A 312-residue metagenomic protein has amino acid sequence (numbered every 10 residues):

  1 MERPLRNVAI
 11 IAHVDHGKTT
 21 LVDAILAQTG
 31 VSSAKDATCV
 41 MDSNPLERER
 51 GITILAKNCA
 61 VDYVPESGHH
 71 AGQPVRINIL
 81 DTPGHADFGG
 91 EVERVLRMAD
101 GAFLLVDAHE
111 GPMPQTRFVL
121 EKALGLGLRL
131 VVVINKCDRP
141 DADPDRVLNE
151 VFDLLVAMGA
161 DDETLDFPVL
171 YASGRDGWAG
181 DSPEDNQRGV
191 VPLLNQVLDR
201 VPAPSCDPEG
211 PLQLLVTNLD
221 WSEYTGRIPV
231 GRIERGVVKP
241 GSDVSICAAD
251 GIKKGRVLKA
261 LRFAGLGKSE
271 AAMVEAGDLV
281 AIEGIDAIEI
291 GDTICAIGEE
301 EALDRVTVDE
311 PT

Functional and structural regions predicted by a protein language model:
M1-V106, E110, E150, L219-S222 (+1 more regions): P-loop NTPase switch module centered on the Walker A-proximal segment
D15, L21, G51, D81 (+12 more regions): Conserved structural-core and active-site-/substrate-pathway-adjacent residues in large, well-folded domains of enzymes
H16, Q28, S32, H85-A86 (+7 more regions): Conserved nucleotide-binding/hydrolysis micro-motifs of P-loop NTPases
V31-A56, S67-H70, F88, L154-F167 (+6 more regions): Active-site phosphate-binding and catalytic loops of NTP-dependent enzymes
L96, G101-T164: Conserved C-terminal guanine-recognition region of P-loop GTPase G domains, centered on the G4
R129, R139-P202: Canonical P-loop GTPase G-domain recognition
V131-I134, W178-A179, D309-T312: Short, hydrophobic beta-strand segments
Q213-T312: Conserved nucleotide-binding/hydrolysis modules and their immediate coupling elements across P-loop/ASCE NTPase motors
